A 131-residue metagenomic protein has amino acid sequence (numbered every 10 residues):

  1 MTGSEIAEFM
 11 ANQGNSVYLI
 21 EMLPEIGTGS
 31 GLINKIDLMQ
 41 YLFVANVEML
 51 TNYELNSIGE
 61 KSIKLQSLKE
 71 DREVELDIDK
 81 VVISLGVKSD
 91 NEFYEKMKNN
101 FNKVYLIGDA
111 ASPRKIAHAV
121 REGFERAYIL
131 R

Functional and structural regions predicted by a protein language model:
T2-G3, N46: Intrinsically disordered, low-complexity Ser/Thr/Pro-rich tracts
G3-F9, E25-K35, E92, K98-F101 (+1 more regions): A conserved FAD-binding loop/helix module that cradles the flavin
A11-K96: A Rossmann-like FAD-binding core segment of flavoenzymes
